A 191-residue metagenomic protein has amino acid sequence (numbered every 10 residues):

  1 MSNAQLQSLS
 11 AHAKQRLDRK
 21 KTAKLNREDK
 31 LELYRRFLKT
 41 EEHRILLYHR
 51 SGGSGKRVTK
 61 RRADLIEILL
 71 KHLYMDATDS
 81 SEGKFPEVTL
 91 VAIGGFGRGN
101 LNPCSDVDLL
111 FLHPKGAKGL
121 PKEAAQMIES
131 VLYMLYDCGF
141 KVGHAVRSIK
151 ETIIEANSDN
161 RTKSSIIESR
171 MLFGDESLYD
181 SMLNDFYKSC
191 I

Functional and structural regions predicted by a protein language model:
M1-I191: A nucleotide- and high-energy phosphate-metabolite-utilizing enzyme signature
